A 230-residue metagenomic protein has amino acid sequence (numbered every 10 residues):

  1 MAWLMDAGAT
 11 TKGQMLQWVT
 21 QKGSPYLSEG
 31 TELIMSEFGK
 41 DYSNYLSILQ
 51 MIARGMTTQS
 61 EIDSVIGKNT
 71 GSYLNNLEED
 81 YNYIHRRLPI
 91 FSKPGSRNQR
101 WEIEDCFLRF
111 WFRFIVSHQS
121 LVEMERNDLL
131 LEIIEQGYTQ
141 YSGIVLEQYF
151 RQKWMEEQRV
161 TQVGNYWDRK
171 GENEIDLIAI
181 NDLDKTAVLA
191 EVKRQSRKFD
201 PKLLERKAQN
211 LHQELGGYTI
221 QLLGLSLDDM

Functional and structural regions predicted by a protein language model:
M1-L108, F112-R113: Interdomain hinge/linker elements that couple catalytic modules in large macromolecular machines
R97-M230: A cross-kingdom feature that marks ATP-driven nucleic-acid transaction machinery
